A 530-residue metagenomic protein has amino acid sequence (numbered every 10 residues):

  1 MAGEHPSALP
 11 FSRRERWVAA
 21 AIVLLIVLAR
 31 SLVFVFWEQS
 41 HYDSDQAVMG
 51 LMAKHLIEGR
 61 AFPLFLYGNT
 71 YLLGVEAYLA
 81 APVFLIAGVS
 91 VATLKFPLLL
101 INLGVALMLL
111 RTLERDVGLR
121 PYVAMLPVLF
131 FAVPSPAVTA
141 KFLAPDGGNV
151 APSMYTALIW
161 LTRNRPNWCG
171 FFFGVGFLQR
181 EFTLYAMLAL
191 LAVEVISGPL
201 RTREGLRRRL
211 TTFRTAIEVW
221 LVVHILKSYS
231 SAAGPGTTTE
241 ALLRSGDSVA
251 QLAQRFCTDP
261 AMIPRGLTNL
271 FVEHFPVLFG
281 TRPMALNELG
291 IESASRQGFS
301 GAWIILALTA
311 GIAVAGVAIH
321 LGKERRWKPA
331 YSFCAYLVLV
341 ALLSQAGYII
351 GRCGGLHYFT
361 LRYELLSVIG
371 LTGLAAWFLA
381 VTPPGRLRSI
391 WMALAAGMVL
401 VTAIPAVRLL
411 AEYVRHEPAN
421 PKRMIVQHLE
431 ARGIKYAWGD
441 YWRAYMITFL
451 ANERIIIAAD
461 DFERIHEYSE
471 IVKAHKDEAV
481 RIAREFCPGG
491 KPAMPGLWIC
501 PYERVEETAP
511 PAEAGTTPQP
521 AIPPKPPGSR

Functional and structural regions predicted by a protein language model:
H5-P6, A186-W220: Perimembrane helix-loop-helix junctions
A19-L24, P121, M125, F171 (+5 more regions): Signature aromatic-anchored transmembrane alpha helix within multi-pass, membrane-resident enzymes that catalyze glycan
A20, L24, F96-G118, V138 (+2 more regions): Transmembrane-helix motifs of polytopic, lipid-linked glycan transferases
V33-F36, A77, V91, K95 (+3 more regions): Aromatic- and kink-enriched transmembrane "portal" helix at the membrane-lumen/periplasm boundary that abuts
F34-S44, E58-K95: Membrane-proximal lumenal/periplasmic loop motifs of glycosylation machinery
V117, M154-C169, G176: Membrane-interface transmembrane helices that cradle and orient dolichyl/undecaprenyl
M154, Q179, Y185-A186, G298-T309 (+1 more regions): Hydrophobic/aromatic-rich transmembrane helices and adjacent perimembrane loops
R207-I305: Membrane-lumen/periplasm interface segments of specific transmembrane helices in polyprenyl phosphate-linked
